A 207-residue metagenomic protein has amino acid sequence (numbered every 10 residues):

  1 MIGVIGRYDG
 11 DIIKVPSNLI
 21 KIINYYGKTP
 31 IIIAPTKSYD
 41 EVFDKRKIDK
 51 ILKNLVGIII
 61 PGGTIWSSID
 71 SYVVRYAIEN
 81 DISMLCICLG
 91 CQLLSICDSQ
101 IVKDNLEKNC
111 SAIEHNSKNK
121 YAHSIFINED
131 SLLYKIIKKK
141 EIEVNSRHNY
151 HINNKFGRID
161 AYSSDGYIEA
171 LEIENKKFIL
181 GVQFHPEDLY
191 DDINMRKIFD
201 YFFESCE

Functional and structural regions predicted by a protein language model:
M1-L89, I96-C97, E107-I136, K140 (+4 more regions): N-terminal beta1-alpha1 cap of cysteine-dependent amidohydrolase-like domains
I101-V102: Conserved hydrolase catalytic core segment
N145-N153: A glycine-rich beta-turn/hairpin centered on an aromatic-Pro dipeptide
L180-F184: Active-site-proximal beta-strand elements of phosphoester/diester hydrolases
